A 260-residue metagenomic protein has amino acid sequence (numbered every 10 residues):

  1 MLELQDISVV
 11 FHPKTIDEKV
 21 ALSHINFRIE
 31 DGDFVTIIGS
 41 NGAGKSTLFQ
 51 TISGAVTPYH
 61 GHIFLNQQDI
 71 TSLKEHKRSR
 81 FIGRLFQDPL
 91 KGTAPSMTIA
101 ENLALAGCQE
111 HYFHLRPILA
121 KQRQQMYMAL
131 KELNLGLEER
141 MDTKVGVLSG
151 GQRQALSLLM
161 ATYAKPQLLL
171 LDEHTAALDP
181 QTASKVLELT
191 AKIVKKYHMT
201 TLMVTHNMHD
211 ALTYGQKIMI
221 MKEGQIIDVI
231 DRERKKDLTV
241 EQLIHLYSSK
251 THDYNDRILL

Functional and structural regions predicted by a protein language model:
M1, V10-H24, K74: A short, flexible loop at the N-terminus of ABC-type nucleotide-binding domains that lies
I38-S40: The feature captures the beta-strand-to-loop junction immediately N-terminal to the Walker
S53: Helix-to-loop junction immediately C-terminal to a conserved catalytic motif
G61-Q68: Conserved ABC transporter NBD signature motif
D69-G83, K91, F113-L119, K235-E241: ABC ATPase NBD coupling module
A161-T162: ABC ATPase C-loop
T205-H206: H-loop/switch region of ABC-family ATPase nucleotide-binding domains
Q225-S249: Conserved beta-strand-loop-alpha-helix hinge in the C-terminal portion of ABC ATPase nucleotide-binding domains
